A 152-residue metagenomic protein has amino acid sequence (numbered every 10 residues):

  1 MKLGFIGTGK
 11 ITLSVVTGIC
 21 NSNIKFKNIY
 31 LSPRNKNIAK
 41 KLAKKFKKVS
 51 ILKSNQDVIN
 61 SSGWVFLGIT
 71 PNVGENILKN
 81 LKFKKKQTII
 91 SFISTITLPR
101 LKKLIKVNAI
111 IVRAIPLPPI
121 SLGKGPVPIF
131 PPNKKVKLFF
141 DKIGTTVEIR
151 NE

Functional and structural regions predicted by a protein language model:
M1-K53, D57, T145: NAD(P)+-binding Rossmann beta1-loop-alpha1 motif at the extreme N-terminus of oxidoreductases
K10, N72-G74, I96: Residue-level detector of alpha-helix initiation sites
S22-K25, F83-K85, K106-V107: Short helix-capping segments at alpha-helix termini
Y30, L52, I90, V112-A114 (+1 more regions): Hydrophobic/aromatic beta-strand patches that form the interior of the parallel beta-sheet core in alpha/beta enzyme
V49-I51, N55-T88: Rossmann-like NAD(P)-binding element
Q87-I89, L101-P118: Rossmann-fold dehydrogenase core element
R100-I110, G125-E152: Internal alpha-helical scaffold of NAD(P)-dependent oxidoreductase catalytic cores
